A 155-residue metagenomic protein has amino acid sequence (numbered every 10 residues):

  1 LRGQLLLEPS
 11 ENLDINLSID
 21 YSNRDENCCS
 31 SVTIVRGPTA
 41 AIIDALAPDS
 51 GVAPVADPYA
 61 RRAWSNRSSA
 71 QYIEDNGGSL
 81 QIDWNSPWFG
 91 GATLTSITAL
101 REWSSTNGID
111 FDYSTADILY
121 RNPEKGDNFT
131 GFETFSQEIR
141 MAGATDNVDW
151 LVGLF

Functional and structural regions predicted by a protein language model:
L1-C29, G37, N76-L80, G131-Q137 (+1 more regions): Transmembrane beta-barrel wall of Gram-negative outer-membrane proteins
I15-A63, A99-S114, G153: Outer-membrane beta-barrel and related beta-rich outer-membrane complex signature in Gram-negative bacteria
P58-N66, I118-K125: Extracytoplasmic loops and strand-loop junctions of Gram-negative outer membrane beta-barrel proteins
S65-N66, Q71-G77: Outer-membrane beta-barrel signature, preferentially recognizing the C-terminal barrel domain of Gram-negative
S68, S79-Q81, K125: Short secondary-structure capping/turn segments at boundaries of alpha-helices and beta-strands
Q71, N85-F155: Replace "related TpsB outer-membrane translocases also match" with "some related outer-membrane beta-barrels such as
